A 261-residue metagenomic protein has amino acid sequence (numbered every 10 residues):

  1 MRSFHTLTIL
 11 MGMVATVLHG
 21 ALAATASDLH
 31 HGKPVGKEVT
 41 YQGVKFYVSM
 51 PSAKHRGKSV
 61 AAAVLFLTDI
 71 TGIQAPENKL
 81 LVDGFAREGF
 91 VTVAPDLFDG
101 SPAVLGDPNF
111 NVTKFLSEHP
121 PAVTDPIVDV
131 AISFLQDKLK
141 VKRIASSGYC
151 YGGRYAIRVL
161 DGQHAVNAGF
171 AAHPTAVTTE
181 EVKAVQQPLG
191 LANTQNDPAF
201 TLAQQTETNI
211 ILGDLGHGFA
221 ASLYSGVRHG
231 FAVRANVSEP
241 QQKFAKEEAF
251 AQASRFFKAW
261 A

Functional and structural regions predicted by a protein language model:
M1-A23: Fungal secretory targeting signals
R2-H5, A24, D28-D137, A232-A235: Serine-hydrolase catalytic machinery in alpha/beta-hydrolase-like enzymes
L97-S101, T175, V227: Short beta-to-alpha linker loops that shape the active-site pocket of alpha/beta-hydrolase fold enzymes
V128-A184: Primarily recognizes the serine-hydrolase "nucleophile elbow" in alpha/beta-hydrolase and SGNH/GDSL folds
V185, L191-N193: Short beta-strand/loop motif that positions the catalytic acidic residue of the alpha/beta-hydrolase fold
N196-F200, H229: Acidic catalytic loop of the alpha/beta-hydrolase fold
T201-L212, A220: Short alpha-helix in the alpha/beta-hydrolase fold that links the catalytic acid
G213-A261: C-terminal catalytic histidine-bearing segment of alpha/beta-hydrolase fold enzymes
